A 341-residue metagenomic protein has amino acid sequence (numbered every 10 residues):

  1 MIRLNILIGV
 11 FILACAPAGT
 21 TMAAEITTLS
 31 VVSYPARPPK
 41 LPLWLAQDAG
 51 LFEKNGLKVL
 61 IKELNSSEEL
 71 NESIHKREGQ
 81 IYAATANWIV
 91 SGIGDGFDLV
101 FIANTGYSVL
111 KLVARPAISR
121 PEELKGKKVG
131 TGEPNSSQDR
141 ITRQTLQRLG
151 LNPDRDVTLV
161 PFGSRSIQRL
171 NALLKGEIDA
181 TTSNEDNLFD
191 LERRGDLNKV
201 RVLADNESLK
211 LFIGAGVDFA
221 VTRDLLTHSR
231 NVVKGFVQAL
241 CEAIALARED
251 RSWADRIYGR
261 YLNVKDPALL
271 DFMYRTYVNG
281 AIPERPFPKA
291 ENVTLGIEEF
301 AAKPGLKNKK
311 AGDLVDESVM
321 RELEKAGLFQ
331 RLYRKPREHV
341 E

Functional and structural regions predicted by a protein language model:
M1-I2: N-terminal secretory signal peptides that target proteins for export/translocation
N5-P17: Bacterial N-terminal signal peptides
G19-A23: Sec/Tat signal peptide C-region and signal peptidase I cleavage site
A24-R165, R169-K175, D179-E185, R201-N206 (+1 more regions): Short, glycine-/small- and polar/acidic-enriched structural segments that line small-molecule recognition paths
G50, R77, G176, G195 (+3 more regions): Short glycine-centered helix-capping/turn motifs at secondary-structure transition points
A86-W88, R165-L262: Pocket-lining segment of extracytoplasmic ligand-binding domains
T227-N308: Secondary-structure end/capping motifs
E298-E341: Conserved C-terminal helix/tail region of periplasmic/extracytoplasmic solute-binding proteins
